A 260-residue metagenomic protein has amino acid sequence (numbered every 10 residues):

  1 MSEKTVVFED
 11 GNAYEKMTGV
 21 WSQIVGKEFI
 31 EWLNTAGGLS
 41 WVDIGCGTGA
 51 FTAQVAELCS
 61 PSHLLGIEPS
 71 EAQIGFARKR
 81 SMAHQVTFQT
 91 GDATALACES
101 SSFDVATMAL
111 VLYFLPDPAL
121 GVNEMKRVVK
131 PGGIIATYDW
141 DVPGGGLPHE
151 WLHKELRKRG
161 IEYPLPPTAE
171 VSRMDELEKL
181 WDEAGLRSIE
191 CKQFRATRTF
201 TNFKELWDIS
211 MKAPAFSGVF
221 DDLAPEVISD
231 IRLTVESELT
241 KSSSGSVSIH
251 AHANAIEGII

Functional and structural regions predicted by a protein language model:
E3-V7, T48-A50, A169-I260: Conserved Class I S-adenosyl-L-methionine
V7-V20: Class I SAM-dependent methyltransferase Rossmann-like catalytic core, especially the SAM/SAH-binding loop
V20-L39, Q54: Conserved alpha-helix/loop element of class I SAM-dependent methyltransferases that forms part of the SAM/SAH-binding
S40-L96, L120: Class I SAM-dependent methyltransferase SAM/SAH-binding core
T94-V105: A short acidic, Gly/Pro-enriched loop at the edge of an enzyme's catalytic core that lines a small-molecule cofactor
D104-P118, D141: A short SAM/SAH-binding and catalytic strip from SAM-dependent methyltransferases
A119-L120, K126, K130-T201, S217: Conserved catalytic/acceptor-binding region of the Class I
